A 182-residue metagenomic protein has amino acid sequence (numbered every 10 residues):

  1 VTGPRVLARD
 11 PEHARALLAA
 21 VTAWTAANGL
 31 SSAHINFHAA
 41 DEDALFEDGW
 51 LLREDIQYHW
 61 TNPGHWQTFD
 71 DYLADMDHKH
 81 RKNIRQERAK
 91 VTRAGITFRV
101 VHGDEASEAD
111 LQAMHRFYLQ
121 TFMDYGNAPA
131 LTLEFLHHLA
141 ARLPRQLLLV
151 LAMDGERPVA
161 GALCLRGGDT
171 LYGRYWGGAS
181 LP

Functional and structural regions predicted by a protein language model:
V1-R5: Conserved acyl-donor/pantetheine-binding loop and adjacent beta-alpha core of acyl/acetyltransferases and related
D10-A20, P182: Conserved acetyl-CoA pyrophosphate-binding loop and the N-cap/start of the following alpha-helix in GNAT-like
T22-P182: A conserved beta-strand-loop-helix scaffold within acyl/acetyltransferase catalytic domains
